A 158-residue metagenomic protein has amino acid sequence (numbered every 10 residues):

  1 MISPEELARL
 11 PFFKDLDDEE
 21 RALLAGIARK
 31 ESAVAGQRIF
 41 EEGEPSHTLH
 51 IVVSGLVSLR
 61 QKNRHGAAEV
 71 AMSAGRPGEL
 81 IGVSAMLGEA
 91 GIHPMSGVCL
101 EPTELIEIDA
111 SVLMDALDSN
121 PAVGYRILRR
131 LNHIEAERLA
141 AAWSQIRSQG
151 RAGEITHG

Functional and structural regions predicted by a protein language model:
M1-G158: Cytosolic regulatory regions built on CNB/CRP/Popeye-like sensor folds
